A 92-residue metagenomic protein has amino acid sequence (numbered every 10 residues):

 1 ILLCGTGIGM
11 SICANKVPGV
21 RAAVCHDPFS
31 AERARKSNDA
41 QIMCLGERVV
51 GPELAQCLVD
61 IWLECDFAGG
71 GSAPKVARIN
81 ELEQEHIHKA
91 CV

Functional and structural regions predicted by a protein language model:
I1-V24: Helix-adjacent hinge/juxtasegments
P28-V92: C-terminal binding/interaction regions
